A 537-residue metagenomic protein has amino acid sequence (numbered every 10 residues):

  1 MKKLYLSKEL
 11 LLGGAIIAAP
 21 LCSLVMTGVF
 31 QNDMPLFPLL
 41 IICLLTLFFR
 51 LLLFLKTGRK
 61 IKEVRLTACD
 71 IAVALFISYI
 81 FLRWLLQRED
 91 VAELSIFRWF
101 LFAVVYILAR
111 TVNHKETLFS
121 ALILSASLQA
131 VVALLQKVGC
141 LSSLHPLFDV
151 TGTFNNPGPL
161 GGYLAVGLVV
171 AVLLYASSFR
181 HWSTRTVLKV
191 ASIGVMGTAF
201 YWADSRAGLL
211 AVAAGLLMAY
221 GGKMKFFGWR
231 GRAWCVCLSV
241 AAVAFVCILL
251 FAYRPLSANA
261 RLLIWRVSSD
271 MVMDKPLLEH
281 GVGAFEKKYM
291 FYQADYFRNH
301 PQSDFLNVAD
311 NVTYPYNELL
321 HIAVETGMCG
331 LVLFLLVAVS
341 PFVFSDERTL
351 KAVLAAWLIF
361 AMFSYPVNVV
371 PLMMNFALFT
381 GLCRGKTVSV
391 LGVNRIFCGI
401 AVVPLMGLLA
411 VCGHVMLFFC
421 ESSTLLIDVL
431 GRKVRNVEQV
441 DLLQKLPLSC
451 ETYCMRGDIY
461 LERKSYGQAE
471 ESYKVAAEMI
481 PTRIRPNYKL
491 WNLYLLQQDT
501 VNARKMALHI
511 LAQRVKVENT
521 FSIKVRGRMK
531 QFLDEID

Functional and structural regions predicted by a protein language model:
M1-L124, L174-L188, Y220, M224-C237 (+11 more regions): Transmembrane signal-anchor hairpin modules in multi-pass inner-membrane enzymes, especially those that act on
G13-M26, L39-R50, I77-L85, L94-T111 (+5 more regions): Alpha-helical transmembrane segments of multi-pass inner-membrane proteins
A68-C69, N156, S268, T313-Y316: Membrane-interface coil-to-helix junctions
L144-H145, V282-V324: Interfacial juxtamembrane loops and adjacent helix segments that form the catalytic/substrate-binding surfaces
D149-V150, G215-L216, S239-P276, L306-D310 (+1 more regions): Flexible juxtamembrane loops connecting transmembrane helices in multi-pass membrane enzymes that build or modify
N156, E279, V369: Short, conserved phosphate/pyrophosphate- and ester-handling motifs at nucleotide-, phospho-/glycolipid
L263-R266, D270, K287, H321 (+2 more regions): Solvent-exposed, polar/charged alpha-helical surfaces in well-ordered, non-transmembrane soluble domains, broadly
Y365, V369-M373: N-terminal intrinsically disordered, acidic low-complexity segments at the extreme N-terminus
